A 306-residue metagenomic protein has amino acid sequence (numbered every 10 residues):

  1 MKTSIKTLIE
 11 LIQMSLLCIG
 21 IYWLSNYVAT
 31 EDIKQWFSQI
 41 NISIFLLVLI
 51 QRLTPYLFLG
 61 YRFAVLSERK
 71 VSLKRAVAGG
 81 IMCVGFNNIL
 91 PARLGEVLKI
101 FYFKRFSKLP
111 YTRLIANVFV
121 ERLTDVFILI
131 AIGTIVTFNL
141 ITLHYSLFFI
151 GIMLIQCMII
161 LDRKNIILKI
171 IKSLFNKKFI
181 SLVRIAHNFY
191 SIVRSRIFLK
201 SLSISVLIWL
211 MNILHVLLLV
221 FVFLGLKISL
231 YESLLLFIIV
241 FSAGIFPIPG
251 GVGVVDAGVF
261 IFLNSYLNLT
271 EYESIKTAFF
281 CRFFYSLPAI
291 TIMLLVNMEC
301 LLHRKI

Functional and structural regions predicted by a protein language model:
M1-I81, N139-I245, L269, K276-F279 (+1 more regions): Predominantly cytoplasmic-facing regulatory/coupling regions of multi-pass membrane proteins
F63-A64, V97-Y102, D256-F260: Helix-loop junctions and terminal segments of transmembrane helices in multi-pass membrane transport/translocation
A64-V71, I100-T112, A116: Transmembrane-helix boundary and interhelical linker motifs in polytopic inner-membrane proteins
R75-A78, E96-V97, L109-R122, L269-F280: Membrane-interface alpha-helices at helix entry/exit sites of multi-pass transporters
I81-L98: Short intracellular "coupling" helices and adjacent cytoplasmic loop segments at the cytosolic face of multi-pass
F86-L90, I115-T137, F279-T291: Membrane-embedded alpha-helical segments of transport systems, primarily multispan ion/solute transporters
F86-P91, F237-D256: Transmembrane alpha-helix interface/packing and boundary motifs in multi-pass membrane proteins, characterized by
F103-T112, A257-E273: Interfacial segments of multi-pass membrane proteins
